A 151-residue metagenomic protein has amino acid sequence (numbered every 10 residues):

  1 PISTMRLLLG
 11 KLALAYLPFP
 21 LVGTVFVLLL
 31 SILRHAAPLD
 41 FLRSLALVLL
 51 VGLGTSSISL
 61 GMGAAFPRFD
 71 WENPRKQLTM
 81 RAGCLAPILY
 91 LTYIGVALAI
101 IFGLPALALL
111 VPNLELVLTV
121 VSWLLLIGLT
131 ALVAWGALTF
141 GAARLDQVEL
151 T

Functional and structural regions predicted by a protein language model:
S3-T151: Hydrophobic alpha-helical transmembrane segments of membrane proteins
